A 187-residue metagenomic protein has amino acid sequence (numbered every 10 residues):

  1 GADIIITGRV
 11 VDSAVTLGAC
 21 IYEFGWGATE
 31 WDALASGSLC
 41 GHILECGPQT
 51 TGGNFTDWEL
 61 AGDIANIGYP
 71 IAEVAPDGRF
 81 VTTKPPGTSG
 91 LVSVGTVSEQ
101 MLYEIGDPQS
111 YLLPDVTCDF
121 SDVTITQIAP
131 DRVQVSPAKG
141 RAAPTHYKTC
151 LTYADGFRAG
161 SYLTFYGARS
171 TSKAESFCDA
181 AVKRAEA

Functional and structural regions predicted by a protein language model:
G1-T7: An acidic, phosphate/nucleotide-engaging active-site surface
A2, S13, A35, L39 (+7 more regions): General structural feature for long, well-ordered alpha-helical segments within catalytic domains of soluble enzymes
T7-G18: Short glycine/serine/threonine-rich phosphate/pyrophosphate-binding segments that cradle anionic phosphate groups
V11-D12, T50, G87-T88, A154-G156 (+1 more regions): Short, glycine-/Ser/Thr-/acidic-enriched flexible segments
A19-E30: A glycine- and small-aliphatic-rich helix-loop capping segment at beta-alpha/alpha-beta transitions that lines
T29-A33, G87-L91, T164-S172: Hydrophobic alpha-helical scaffolding
D32-K139: A conserved active-site cap/scaffold subdomain adjacent to cofactor or substrate pockets
S136-A187: C-terminal non-catalytic interaction/assembly regions of soluble proteins
